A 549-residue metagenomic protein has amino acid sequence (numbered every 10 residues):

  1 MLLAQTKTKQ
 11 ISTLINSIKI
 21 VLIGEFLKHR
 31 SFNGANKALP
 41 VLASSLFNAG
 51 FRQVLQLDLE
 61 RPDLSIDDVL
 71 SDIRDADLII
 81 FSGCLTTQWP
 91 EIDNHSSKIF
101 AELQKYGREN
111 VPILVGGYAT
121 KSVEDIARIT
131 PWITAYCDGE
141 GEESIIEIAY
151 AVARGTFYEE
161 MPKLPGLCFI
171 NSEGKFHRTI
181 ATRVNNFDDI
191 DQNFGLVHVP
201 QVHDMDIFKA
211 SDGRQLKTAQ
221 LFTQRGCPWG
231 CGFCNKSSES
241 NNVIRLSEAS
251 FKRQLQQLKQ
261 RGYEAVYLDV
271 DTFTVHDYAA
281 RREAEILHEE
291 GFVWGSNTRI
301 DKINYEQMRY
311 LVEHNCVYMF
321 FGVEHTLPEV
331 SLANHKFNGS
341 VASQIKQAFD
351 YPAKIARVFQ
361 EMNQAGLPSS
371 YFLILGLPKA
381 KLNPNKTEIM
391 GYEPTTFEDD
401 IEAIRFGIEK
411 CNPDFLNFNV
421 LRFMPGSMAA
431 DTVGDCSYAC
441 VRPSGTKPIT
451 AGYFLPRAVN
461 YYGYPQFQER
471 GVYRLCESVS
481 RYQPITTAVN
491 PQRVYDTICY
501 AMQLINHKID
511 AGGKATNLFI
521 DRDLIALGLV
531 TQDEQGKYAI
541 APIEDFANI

Functional and structural regions predicted by a protein language model:
M1-I23, F47, F51-Q53, D68-L78 (+3 more regions): Radical SAM enzyme core and accessory elements
L2-Q254: Acidic, low-complexity intrinsically disordered segments
H29-R30, V123-D125, W229, D277-Y278 (+3 more regions): Flexible glycine/acidic-rich beta-alpha junction loops that bind and position SAM and/or redox cofactors in anaerobic
L42, V69, E91-E102, I129 (+5 more regions): A general structural detector for well-ordered alpha-helical segments in enzyme core domains, enriched
N48-R52, Y106-G107, R261, K354-S369 (+2 more regions): A structural motif corresponding to the C-terminal end of an alpha-helix and its immediate exit/capping segment
R52, D77, E264-V266, V317 (+1 more regions): Short acidic/polar active-site loop segments enriched in Thr and Asp
I126-E147, Y310-F320, K386-V420: Structural recognition of alpha->loop->beta junctions
D188, Q192-F372, L377, P384-P394: Radical SAM [4Fe-4S] cluster-binding motif and immediate context
